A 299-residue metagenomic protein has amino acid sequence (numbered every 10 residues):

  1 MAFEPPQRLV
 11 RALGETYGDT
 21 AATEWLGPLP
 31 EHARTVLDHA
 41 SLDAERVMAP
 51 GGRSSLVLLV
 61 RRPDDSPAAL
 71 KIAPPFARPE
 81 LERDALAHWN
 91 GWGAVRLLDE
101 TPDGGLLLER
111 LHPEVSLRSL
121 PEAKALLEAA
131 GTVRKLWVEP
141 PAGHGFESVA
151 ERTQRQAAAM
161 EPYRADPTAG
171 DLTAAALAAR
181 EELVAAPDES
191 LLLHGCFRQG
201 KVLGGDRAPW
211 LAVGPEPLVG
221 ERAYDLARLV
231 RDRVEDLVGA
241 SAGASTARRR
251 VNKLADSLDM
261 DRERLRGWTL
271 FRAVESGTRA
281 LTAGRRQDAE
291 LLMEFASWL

Functional and structural regions predicted by a protein language model:
M1-R46: Juxta-kinase regulatory segment immediately upstream of eukaryotic protein kinase catalytic domains
A2-R11, V115-D171, P217-E221: A cross-family kinase active-site recognition segment
W25-A33, L37, P141-G195, G205-R207 (+1 more regions): An alpha-helical support segment within catalytic cores of ATP-dependent transferases
P30, S55, D64-L107, V115-L136: A conserved alpha-helical element in kinase catalytic cores
A49-R61, A69-L70, L97, A178-Y224: Active-site acidic catalytic loop and adjacent metal/ATP-binding pocket of ATP-dependent phosphoryl transfer enzymes
G205-N252, D256-R262, R286-F295: Active-site Asp-x-Gly
E275-L299: ATP/Mg2+ or Mg2+-diphosphate-binding catalytic cores that bind nucleotide phosphates or diphosphates via glycine-rich
